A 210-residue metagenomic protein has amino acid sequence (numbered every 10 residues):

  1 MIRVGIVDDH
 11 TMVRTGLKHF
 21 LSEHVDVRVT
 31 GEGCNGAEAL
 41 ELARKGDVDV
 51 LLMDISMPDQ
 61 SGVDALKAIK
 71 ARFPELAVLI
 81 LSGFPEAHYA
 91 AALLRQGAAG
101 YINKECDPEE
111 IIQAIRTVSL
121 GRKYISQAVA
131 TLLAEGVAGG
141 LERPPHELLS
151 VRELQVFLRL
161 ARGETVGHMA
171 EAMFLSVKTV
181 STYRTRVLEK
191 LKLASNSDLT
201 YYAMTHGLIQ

Functional and structural regions predicted by a protein language model:
V13, P58: The feature encodes the CheY-like receiver
E32-V50: Acidic, metal-coordinating helix/loop segments flanking the phosphotransfer/catalytic sites of two-component signaling
N35-E38, S61-D64, P85: Acidic catalytic/metal-coordinating carboxylates
E41, V63-E75: Short amphipathic alpha-helix used as the core "switch/output" element in two-component signaling
D54, S82: Active-site residues of response regulator receiver
H88-R95, G100-Q155, L208-I209: Short, flexible helix-to-coil linker/hinge segments that flank and couple to helix-turn-helix
E142-K178: Helix-turn-helix DNA-binding segment
T165-D198: Recognition helix of helix-turn-helix DNA-binding domains
